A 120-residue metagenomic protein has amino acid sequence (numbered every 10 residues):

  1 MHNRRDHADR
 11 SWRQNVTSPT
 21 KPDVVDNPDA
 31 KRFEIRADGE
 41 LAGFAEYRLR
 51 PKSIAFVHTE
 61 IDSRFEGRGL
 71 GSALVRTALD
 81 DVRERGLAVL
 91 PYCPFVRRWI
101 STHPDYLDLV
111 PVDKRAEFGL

Functional and structural regions predicted by a protein language model:
H2-V16: Short, Lys/Arg-enriched N-terminal segments with co-localized hydrophobic residues within the first ~10-30 amino acids
T17-T59: N-terminal first-folded block
E60-E66: A short, internal acetyl-CoA/4′-phosphopantetheine-binding micro-motif in the GNAT/acyltransferase core
G67-A78: Conserved acetyl-CoA-binding loop-helix of GNAT-fold acetyltransferases
V82: Hydrophobic pocket-lining residues that define ligand/cofactor binding sites across diverse proteins
R85-E117: C-terminal structural segments of small proteins and small subunits
